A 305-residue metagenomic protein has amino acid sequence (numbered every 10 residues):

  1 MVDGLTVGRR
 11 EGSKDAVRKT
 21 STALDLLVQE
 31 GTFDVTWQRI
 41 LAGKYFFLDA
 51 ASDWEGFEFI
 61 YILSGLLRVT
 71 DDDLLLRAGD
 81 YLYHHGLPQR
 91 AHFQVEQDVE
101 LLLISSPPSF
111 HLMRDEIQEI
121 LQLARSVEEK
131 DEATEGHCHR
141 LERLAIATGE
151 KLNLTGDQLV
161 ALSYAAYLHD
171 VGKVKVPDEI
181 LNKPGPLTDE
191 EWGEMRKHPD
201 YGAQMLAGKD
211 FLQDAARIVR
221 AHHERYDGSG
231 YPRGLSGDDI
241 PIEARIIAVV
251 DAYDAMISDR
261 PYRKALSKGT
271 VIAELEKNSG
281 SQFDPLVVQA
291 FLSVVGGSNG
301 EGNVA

Functional and structural regions predicted by a protein language model:
M1-D25: Intrinsically disordered, low-complexity acidic Ser/Thr-rich regulatory segments
K19-W54, G86: Conserved short histidine dyad/triad with adjacent acidic residue
W54-R68: Glycine- and acidic-residue-biased ligand/ion/polar-headgroup-sensing regions
V69-T70, R90-E96: Short beta-strand His + acidic residue motifs that chelate non-heme Fe in jelly-roll/DSBH and cupin folds
D71-P88: Short acidic-glycine-tyrosine-enriched beta hairpin
Q97-P108: A short hydrophobic beta-strand segment most commonly corresponding to one strand of the jelly-roll/cupin
F110-Q118: Short, charged amphipathic alpha-helical "coupling" segments at sensory-output junctions in signaling proteins
E119-A305: Histidine- and acidic-residue-rich, metal-dependent catalytic cores
